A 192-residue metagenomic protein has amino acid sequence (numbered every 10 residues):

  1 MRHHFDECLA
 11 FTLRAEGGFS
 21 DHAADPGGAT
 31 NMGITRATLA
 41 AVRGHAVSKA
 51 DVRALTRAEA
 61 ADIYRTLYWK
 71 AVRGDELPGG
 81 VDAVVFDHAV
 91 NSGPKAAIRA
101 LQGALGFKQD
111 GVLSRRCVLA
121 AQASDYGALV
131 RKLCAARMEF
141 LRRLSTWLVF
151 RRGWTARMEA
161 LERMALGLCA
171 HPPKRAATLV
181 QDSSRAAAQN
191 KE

Functional and structural regions predicted by a protein language model:
M1-E192: Cell-wall polysaccharide-cleaving catalytic domain and substrate-binding groove, primarily in peptidoglycan/chitin
